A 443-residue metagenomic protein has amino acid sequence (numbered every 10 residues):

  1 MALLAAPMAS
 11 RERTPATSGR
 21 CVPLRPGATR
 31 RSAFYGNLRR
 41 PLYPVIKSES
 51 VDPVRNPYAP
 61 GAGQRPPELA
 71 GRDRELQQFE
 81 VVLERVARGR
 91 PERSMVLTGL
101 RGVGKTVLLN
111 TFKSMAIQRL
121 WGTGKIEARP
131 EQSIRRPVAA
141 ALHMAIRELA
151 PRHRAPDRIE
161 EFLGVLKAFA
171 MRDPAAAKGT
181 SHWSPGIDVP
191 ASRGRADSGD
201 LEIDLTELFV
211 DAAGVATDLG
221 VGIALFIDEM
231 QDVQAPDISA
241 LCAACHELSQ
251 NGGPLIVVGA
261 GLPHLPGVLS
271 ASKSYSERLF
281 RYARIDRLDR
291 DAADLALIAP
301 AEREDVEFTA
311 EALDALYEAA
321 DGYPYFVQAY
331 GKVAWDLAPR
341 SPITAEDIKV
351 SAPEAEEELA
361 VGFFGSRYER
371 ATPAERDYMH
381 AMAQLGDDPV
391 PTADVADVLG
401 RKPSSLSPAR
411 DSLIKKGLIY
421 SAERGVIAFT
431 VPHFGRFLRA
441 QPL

Functional and structural regions predicted by a protein language model:
A2-G19: Extreme N-terminal basic, low-complexity initiation segments that serve as generic localization/processing leaders
R11, R20-R93: A short, basic N-terminal segment
A28, N37-R40, P44-S48, R55 (+3 more regions): C-terminal leucine-rich, beta-strand-based interaction scaffolds used for sensing/assembly
P57, V86, L265-E318, R340-P342: Helix-loop-helix "sensor" segment of P-loop NTPases
P91-G99, V103, V107-I223, G253-L255: P-loop NTPase nucleotide-binding core
M115, V333, S412-K415: Alpha-helical DNA-recognition elements
F169-R172, A176, A293, I298-G362: Amphipathic alpha-helical "lid/sensor" segments that cap RecA-like P-loop NTPase cores
T217-L219, I223-F226, D232-A240, A244-K273: Sensor-1/coupling segment of RecA-like P-loop NTPase cores
